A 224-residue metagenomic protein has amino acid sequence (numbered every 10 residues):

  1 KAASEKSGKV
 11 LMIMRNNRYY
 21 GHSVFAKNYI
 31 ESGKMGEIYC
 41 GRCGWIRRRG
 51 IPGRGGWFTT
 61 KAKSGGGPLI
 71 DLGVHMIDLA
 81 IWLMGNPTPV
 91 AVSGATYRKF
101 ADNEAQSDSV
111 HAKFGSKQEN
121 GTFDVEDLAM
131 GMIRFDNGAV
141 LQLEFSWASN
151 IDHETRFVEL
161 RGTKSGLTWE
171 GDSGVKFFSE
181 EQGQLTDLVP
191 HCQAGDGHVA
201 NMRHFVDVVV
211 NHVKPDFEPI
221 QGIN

Functional and structural regions predicted by a protein language model:
K1, K6, D136, H204-N224: C-terminal helix-rich "cap/oligomerization" subdomain common to oxidoreductases
S7-V10, N17-T122: Predominantly a Rossmann-like dinucleotide-binding segment in NAD(P)-dependent oxidoreductases
L11-I13, R42, L143, W169: Hydrophobic residues in well-ordered beta-strands that form the structural core
G21, D71, T155, G197-A200 (+1 more regions): Residue-level signal for the nucleotide or nucleotide-sugar donor/cofactor binding architecture
G65-P68, Q118-E119, V189-Q193, N211-I220: Active-site rim elements
D78-G174, M202-V213: Contiguous beta-strand/loop segments that form the cofactor/metal-binding neighborhood of enzyme cores
D152-F157, F178-L188: A short, polar/proline- and glycine-enriched secondary-structure boundary/capping micro-motif
W169, C192-R203, F217, N224: Active-site loop of classical SDR/Rossmann-like NAD(P)-dependent oxidoreductases, centered on the catalytic Tyr-X3-Lys
